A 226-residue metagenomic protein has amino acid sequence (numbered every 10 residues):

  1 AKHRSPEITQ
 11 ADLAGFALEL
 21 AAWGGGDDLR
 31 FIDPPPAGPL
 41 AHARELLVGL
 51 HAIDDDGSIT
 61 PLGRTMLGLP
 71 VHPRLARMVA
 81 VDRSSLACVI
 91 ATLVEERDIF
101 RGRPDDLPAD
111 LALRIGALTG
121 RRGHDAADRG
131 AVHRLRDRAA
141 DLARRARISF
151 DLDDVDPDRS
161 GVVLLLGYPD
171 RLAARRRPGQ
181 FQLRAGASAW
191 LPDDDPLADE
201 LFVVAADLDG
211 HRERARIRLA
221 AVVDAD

Functional and structural regions predicted by a protein language model:
A1-D226: Second RecA-like catalytic domain
